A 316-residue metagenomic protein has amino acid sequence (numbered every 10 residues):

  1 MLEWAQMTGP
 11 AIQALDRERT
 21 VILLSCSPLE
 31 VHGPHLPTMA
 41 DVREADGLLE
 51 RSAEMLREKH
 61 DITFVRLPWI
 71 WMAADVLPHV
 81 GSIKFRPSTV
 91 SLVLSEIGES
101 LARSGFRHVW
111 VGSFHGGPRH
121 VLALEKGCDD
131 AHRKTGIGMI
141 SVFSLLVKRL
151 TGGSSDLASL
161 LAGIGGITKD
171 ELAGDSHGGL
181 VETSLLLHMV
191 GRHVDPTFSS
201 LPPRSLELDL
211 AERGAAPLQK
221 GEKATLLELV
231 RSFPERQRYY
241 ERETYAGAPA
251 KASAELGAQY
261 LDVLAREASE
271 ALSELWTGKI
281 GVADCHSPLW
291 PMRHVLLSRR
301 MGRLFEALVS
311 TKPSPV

Functional and structural regions predicted by a protein language model:
M1-H108, F114-V316: Extended, histidine- and acidic-residue-enriched regions that form the cofactor-binding/catalytic faces
